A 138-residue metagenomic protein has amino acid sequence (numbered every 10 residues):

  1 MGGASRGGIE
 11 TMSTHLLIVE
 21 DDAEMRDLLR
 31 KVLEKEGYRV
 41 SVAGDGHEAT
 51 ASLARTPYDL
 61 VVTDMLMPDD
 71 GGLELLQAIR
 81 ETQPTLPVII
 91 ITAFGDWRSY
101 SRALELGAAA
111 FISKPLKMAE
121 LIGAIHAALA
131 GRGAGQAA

Functional and structural regions predicted by a protein language model:
L17, S41-L60, E81: Acidic, metal-coordinating helix/loop segments flanking the phosphotransfer/catalytic sites of two-component signaling
R26, M67-D69, D96: The feature encodes the CheY-like receiver
D27-K35: Charged docking surfaces used in two-component/phosphorelay signaling
D45, G71-E74: Acidic catalytic/metal-coordinating carboxylates
V61, M65-L66: The short loop immediately C-terminal to the conserved phospho-acceptor aspartate in CheY-like receiver
E74, G95-A110: Alpha4 helix (beta4-alpha4-beta5 surface) of REC/receiver domains from two-component response regulators
R98, L116-H126: C-terminal output helix
